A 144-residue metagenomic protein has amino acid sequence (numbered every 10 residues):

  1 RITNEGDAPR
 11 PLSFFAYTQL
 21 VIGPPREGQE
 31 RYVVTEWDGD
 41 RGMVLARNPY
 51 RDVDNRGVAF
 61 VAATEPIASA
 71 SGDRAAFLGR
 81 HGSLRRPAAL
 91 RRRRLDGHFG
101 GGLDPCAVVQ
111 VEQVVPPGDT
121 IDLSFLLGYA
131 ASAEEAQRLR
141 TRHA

Functional and structural regions predicted by a protein language model:
R1-R92, V109, E134-A144: Polysaccharide-binding surfaces and accessory modules of carbohydrate-active proteins
R10, Q113-Y129: Short Pro-Gly-centered flexible turn/kink motifs
R91-L103: Active-site-adjacent bridging/hinge elements
G97-G100, Q110-V115: Beta-strand-rich interaction surfaces with strong enrichment in secreted/lumenal proteins
L103, G128-A131: Catalytic cores of large soluble enzymes that bind and process phosphate-bearing ligands
